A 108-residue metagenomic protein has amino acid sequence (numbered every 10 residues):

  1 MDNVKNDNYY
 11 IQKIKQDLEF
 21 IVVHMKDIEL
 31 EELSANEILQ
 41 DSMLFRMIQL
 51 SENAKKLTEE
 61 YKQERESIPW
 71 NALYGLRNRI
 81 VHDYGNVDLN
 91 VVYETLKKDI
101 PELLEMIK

Functional and structural regions predicted by a protein language model:
M1-K108: Solvent-exposed interaction patches of small proteins and small membrane subunits
